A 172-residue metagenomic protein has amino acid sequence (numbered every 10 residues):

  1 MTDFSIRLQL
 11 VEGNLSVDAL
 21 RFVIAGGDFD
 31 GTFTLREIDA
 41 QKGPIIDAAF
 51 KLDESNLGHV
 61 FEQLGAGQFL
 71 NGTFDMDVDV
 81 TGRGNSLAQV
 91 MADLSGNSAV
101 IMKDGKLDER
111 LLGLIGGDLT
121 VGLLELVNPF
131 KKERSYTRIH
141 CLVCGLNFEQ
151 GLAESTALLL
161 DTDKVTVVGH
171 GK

Functional and structural regions predicted by a protein language model:
M1-K172: Small-residue helix/turn framework positions
